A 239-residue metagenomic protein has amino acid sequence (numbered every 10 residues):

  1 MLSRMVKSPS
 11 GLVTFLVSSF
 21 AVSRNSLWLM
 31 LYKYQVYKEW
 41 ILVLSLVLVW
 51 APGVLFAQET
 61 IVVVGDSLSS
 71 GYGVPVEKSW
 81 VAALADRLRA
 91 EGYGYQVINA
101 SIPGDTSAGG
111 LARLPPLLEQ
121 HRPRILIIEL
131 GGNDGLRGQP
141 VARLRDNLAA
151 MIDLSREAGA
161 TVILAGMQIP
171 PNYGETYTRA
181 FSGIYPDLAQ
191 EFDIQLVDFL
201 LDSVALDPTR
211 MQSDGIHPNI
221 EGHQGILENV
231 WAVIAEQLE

Functional and structural regions predicted by a protein language model:
S3-R4, S8-S10, S18-S19, S23-S26: Low-acidity, Ser/Thr- and Arg-rich intrinsically disordered low-complexity segments
S10, A83, Y93, L111-E239: Alpha-helical cap/lid subdomain in secreted, periplasmic, or secretory-pathway luminal O-acyl-processing enzymes
F15, F20, Y32-Y37, F56: Aromatic (phenylalanine/tyrosine) cluster motif
L29, L48, G65-D66, E221: Membrane-interface segments of envelope glycosyltransferases acting on lipid-linked substrates or membrane lipids
I41-P52: Bacterial N-terminal signal peptides
F56-P103, R113-R122: Serine-esterase "nucleophile elbow" of acetyl-processing enzymes
G73, I98-S107, G135-Q139, G215: Acidic/histidine-rich helix-loop elements that form or flank divalent-metal/phosphate-binding sites at the catalytic
